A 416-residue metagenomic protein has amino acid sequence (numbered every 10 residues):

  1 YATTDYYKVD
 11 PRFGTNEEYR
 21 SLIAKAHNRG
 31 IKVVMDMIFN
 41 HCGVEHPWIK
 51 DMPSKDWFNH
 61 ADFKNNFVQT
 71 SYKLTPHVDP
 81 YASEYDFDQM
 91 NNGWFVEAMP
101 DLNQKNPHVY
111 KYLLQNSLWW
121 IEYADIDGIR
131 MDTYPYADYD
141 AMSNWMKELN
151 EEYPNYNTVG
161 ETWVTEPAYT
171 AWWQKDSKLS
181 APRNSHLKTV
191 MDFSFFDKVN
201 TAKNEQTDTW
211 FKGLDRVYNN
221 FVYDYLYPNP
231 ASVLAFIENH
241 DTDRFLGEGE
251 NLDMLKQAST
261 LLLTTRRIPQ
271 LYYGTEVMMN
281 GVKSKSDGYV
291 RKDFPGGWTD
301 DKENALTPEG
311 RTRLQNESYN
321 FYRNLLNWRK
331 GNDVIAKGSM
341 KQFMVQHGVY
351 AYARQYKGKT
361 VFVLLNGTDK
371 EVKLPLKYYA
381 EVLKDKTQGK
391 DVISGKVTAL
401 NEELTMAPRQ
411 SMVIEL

Functional and structural regions predicted by a protein language model:
Y1-A124, M142-E151, A168, P182 (+1 more regions): Substrate-binding/active-site clefts of carbohydrate-active enzymes
H27, H41, I49-K50, N116-L118 (+10 more regions): Active-site-proximal helices and loops of the catalytic beta/alpha 8
V33-M35, I129, T158-G160, A235 (+1 more regions): Hydrophobic faces of well-ordered beta-strands that scaffold small-molecule active sites in alpha/beta enzyme cores
R266-N280: Substrate-binding cleft of secreted/luminal carbohydrate-active enzymes
K337-G358: Surface beta-strand/loop "capping" patches
L364-T368: Asparagine-centered strand-capping/turn motif at beta-strand->loop junctions
E371-I393: Beta-strand-rich binding/interaction modules
L400-L416: C-terminal beta-strand-rich structural cap/linker in extracellular carbohydrate-active enzymes
